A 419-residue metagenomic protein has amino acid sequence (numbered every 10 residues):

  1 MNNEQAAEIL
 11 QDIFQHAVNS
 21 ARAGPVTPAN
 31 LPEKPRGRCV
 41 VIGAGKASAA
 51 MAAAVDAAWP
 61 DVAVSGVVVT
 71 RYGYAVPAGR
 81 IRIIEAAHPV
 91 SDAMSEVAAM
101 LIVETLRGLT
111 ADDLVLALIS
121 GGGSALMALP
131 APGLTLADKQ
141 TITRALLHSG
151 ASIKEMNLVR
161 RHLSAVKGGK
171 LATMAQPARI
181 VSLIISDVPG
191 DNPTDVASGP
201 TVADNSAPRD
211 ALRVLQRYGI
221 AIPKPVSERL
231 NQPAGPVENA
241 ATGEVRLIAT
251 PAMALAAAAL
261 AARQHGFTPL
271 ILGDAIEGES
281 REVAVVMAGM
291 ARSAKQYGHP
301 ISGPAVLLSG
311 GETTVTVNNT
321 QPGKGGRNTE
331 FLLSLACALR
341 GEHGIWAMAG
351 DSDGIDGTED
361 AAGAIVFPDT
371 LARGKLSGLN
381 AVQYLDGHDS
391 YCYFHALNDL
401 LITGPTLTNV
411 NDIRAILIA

Functional and structural regions predicted by a protein language model:
M1-V40, A49-D61, V90-A111, A249-A254 (+1 more regions): N-terminal glycine-/serine-/threonine-rich phosphate-binding loop
M51-A78: Active-site cofactor/substrate anionic-group-binding motifs, chiefly glycine- and Lys/Arg-rich phosphate-binding loops
V69-A111, V159-R160: Glycine-rich oxoanion-binding loops at beta->alpha junctions
E85, V90-M94, L147-A175, D356-Y384: Proline/glycine-rich low-complexity loops and linkers
L134-A151, D204-G219, N319-A347: Gly/Ser/Thr-rich active-site loops/lids in small-molecule metabolic enzymes that frequently grip phosphoryl groups
I153-I220: A glycine/threonine-rich phosphate-anchoring loop and its flanking beta-alpha core in nucleotide/phosphate-binding
A178-V181, A203-V286: Accessory alpha-helical/coil subdomains and C-terminal extensions that flank or cap enzyme catalytic cores
L332-A419: Internal helix-turn-beta structural module
